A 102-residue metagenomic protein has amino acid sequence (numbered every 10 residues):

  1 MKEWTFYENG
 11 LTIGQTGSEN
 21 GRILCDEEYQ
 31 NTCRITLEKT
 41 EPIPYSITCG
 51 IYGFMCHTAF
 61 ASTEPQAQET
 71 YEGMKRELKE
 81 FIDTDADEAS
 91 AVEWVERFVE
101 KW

Functional and structural regions predicted by a protein language model:
M1-Q30: Negatively charged, low-complexity tracts enriched in Asp/Glu with abundant Ser/Thr
Q15-G17, I35-T36, T58-T63: Short amphipathic beta-strand/extended segments with alternating polar/hydrophobic composition
N20-I35, A89-W102: A cross-kingdom feature marking charged/low-complexity
E27-H57: Short aromatic-glycine-(Arg/Gly/Cys) micro-motifs in beta-strand/loop hairpins
I51-T70: A short, exposed loop/beta-hairpin motif centered on an aromatic-Gly-Thr core
E72-E88: Short arginine-rich
